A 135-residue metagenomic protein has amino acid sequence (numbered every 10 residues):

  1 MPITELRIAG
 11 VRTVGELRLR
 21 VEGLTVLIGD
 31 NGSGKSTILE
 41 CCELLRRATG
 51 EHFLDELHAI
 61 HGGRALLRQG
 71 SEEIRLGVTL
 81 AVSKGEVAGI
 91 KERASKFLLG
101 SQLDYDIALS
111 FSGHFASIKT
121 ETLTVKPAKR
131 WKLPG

Functional and structural regions predicted by a protein language model:
M1-E73: Pre-Walker A-like glycine/lysine-rich segment at the N-terminus of P-loop NTPase domains
A9, E22, T79-A81, S110 (+1 more regions): A structural detector for beta-sheet-dominated domains
L17, I28, G85-G89, A116 (+1 more regions): Intrinsically disordered, low-complexity acidic/polar segments
R18, G77-T79, G135: Secondary-structure boundary/capping motif
E40-D104, A108-H114: Conserved P-loop NTP-binding catalytic core
G100-G135: Mixed-charge intrinsically disordered linker/loop segments at interdomain junctions
